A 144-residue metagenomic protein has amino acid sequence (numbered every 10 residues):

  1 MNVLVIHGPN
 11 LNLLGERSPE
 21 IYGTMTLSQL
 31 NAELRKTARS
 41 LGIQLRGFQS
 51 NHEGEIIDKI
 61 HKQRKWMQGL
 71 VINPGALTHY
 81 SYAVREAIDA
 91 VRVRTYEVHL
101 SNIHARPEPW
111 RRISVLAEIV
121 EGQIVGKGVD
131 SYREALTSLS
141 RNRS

Functional and structural regions predicted by a protein language model:
M1-L4: Extreme N-terminal starter segment of soluble prokaryotic enzymes
L14-S28: Glycine- and acidic-residue-enriched helix-capping/strand-helix junction motifs
Q44-G54: Short beta->alpha junction loops
R46-F48, V71, Y96-V98, G122-I124: Hydrophobic/aromatic beta-strand patches that form the interior of the parallel beta-sheet core in alpha/beta enzyme
G47, A105-S144: Short, glycine-/small-residue-rich phosphate/pyrophosphate-handling segment
E55-I72: Short, electropositive alpha-helical surface patch
Q68-R106: Mid-chain, well-packed structural core segment of small domains
